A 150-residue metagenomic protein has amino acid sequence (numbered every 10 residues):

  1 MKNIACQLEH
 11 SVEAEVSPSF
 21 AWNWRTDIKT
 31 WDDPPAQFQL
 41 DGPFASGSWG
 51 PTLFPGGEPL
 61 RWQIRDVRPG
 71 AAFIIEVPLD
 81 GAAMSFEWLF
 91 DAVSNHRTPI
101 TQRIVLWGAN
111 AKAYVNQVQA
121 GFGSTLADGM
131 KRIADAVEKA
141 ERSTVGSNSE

Functional and structural regions predicted by a protein language model:
M1-E13, R97-P99, S124, D135 (+1 more regions): Hydrophobic-ligand-binding modules of eukaryotic lipid transfer/binding families
M1-G42, E150: Hydrophobic ligand-binding cavity/cleft-lining segments
K2-I4, D41-G42, I64-R65, L89-A92: Short secondary-structure boundary/capping segments
A5-S11, P59, A72, A83-S85 (+1 more regions): Intrinsic-disorder/low-complexity, polar/charged segments enriched in Ser/Thr/Lys/Arg/Asp/Glu/Gln
E15-S19, R65-G70, L89-P99: A short, structured loop/turn motif at beta-sheet edges
T26-S85, A136-A140: Glycine-rich portal/gate segments that line the openings of hydrophobic small-molecule binding cavities
P78-D128, D135, T144-G146: Beta-strand/loop substructures that line and gate deep hydrophobic ligand-binding cavities in soluble
